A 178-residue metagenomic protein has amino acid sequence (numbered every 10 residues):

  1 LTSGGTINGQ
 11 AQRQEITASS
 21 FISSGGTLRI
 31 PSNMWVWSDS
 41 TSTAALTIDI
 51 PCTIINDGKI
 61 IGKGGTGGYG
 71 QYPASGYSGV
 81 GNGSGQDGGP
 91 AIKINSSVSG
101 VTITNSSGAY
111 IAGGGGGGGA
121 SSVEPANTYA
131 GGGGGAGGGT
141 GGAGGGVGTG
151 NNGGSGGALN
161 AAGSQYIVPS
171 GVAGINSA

Functional and structural regions predicted by a protein language model:
L1-G114, G118-A178: Glycine-centric low-complexity repeats
